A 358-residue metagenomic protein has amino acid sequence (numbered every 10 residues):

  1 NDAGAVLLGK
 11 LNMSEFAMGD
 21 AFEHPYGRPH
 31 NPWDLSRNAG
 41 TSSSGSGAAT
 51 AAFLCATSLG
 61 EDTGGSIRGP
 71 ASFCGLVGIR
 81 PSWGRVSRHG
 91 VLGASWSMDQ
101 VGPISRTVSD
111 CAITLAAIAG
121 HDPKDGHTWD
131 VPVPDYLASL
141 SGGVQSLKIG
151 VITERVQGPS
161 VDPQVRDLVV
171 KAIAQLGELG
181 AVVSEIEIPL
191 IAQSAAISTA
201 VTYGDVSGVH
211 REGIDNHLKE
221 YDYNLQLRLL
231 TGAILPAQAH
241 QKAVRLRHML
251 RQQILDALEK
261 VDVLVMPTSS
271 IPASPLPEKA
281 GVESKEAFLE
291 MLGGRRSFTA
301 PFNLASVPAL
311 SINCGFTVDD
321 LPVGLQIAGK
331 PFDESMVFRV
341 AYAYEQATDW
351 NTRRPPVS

Functional and structural regions predicted by a protein language model:
D2-D122, N303-Q326: Short glycine/serine-rich loop segments
L11-G19, L190-S194, S269-S270: Short, solvent-exposed turn/loop segments enriched in Gly/Ser/Thr/Pro and often Arg
R80-K171, L190-A192, A347-S358: A short helix-breaking turn/cap at a secondary-structure junction
H127-V131, V201, E212, K242 (+1 more regions): Short, surface-exposed loop/helix-turn segments at secondary-structure junctions that function as lids/hinges flanking
A138, V161-E187, R211-N216, H240-V261: Acyltransferase
A138-T153, V201-L255, P267-I271, L276 (+1 more regions): Short helix-loop capping/hinge segments that flank enzyme active sites or metal/cofactor-binding pockets
L255, L289-N313: Small-aliphatic-rich amphipathic alpha-helix that forms the alpha element of a beta-alpha
